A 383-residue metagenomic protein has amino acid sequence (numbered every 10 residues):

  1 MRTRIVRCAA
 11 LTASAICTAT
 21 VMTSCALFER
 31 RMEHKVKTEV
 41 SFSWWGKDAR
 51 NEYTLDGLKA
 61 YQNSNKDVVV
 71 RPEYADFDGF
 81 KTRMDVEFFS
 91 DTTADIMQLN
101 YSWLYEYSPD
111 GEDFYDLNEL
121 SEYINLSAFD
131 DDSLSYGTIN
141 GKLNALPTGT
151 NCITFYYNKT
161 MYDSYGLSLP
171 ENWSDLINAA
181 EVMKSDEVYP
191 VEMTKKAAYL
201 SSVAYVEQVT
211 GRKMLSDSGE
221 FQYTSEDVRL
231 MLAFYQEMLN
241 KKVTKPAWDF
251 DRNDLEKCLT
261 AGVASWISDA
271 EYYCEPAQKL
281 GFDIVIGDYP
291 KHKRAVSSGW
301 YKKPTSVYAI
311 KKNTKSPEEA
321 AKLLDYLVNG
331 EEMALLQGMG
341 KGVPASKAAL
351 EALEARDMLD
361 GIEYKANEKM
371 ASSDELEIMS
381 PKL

Functional and structural regions predicted by a protein language model:
M1-S41, N63, E351: Short, low-complexity disordered leader/linker segments with a strong preference for bacterial N-terminal type II
K35-K47, V68-E73, D95-I96, Y189-V191: Short, well-ordered beta-strand elements
K59, R71, N240-K241, Q278-P344: Extracytoplasmic/periplasmic substrate-recognition and gating elements
A60, S64-F129, T160, S164-E171 (+4 more regions): Extracytoplasmic "Venus flytrap"/periplasmic binding protein-like
N100-I153, I177, A204, D227 (+2 more regions): Hinge/lid segment of periplasmic solute-binding proteins
S102-E112, D131-L169, T194-D217, S297-K311 (+1 more regions): Periplasmic solute-binding protein
A180-V182, E220-W248: Glycine-centered hinge/linker elements that transmit conformational signals in sensory and ligand-binding systems
G287, G338-L383: Long, aromatic- and glycine/proline-rich binding clefts that accommodate carbohydrate-like moieties
